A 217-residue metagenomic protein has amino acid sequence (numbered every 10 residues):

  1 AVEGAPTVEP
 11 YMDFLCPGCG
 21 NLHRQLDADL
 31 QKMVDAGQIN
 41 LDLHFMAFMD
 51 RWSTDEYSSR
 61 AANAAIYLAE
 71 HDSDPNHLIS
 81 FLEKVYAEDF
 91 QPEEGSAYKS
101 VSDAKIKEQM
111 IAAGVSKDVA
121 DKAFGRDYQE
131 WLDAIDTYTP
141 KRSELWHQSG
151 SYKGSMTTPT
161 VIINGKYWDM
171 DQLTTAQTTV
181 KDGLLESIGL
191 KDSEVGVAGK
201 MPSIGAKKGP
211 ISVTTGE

Functional and structural regions predicted by a protein language model:
A1-S53, E186-E217: Extracytoplasmic thiol/disulfide redox context detector
M12-F14, F45-A47, R60, F124 (+1 more regions): A mature extracytoplasmic/lumenal domain signature
G20-D103: Structural alpha/beta surface segment adjacent to cysteine/selenocysteine redox centers across thiol/disulfide enzymes
I39, Y57, E88-Q91, Q109 (+2 more regions): Short amphipathic alpha-helical patches
I79-L82, K107, A120-G125: Short, well-structured alpha-helical segments
K99-A112, A120: Polar alpha-helical coiled-coil and adjacent low-complexity
I111-E217: C-terminal cap of thioredoxin/glutaredoxin-like
